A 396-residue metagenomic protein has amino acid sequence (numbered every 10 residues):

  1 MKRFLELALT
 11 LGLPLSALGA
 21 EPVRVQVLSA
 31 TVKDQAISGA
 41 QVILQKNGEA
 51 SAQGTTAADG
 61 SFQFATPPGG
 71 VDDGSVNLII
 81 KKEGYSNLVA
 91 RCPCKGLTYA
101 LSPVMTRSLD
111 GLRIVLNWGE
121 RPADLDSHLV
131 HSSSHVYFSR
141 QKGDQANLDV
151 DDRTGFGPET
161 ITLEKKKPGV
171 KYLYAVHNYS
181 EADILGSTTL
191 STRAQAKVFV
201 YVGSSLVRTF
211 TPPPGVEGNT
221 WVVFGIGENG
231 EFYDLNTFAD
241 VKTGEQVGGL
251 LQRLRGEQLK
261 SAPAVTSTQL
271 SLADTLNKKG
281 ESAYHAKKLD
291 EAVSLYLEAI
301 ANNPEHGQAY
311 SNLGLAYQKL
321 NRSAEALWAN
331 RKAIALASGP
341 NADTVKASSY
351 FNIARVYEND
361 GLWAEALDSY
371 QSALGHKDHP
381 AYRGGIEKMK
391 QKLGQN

Functional and structural regions predicted by a protein language model:
P22-S38, N117-R121: Structural motif
N47-T66: Short, acidic Ser/Thr/Gly-rich low-complexity loop/linker segments typical of extracellular and cell-surface proteins
V71-P93: A short, solvent-exposed loop/turn motif at the edges and junctions of modular extracellular/periplasmic domains
L101-S267: Intrinsic-disorder/low-complexity signal
V265-N302: Alpha-helical segment of the N-proximal tetratricopeptide repeat
